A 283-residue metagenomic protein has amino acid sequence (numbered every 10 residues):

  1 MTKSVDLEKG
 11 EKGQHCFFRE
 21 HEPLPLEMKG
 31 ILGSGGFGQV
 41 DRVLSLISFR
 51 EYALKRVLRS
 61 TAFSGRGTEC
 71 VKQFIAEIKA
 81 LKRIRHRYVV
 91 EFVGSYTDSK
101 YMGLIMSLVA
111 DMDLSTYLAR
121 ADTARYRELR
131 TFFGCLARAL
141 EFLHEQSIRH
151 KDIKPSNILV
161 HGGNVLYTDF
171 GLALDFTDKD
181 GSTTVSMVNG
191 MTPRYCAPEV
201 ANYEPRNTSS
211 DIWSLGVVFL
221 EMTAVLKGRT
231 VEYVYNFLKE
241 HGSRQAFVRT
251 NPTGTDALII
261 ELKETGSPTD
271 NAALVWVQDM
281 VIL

Functional and structural regions predicted by a protein language model:
M1-P23, K29: Juxta-kinase regulatory segment immediately upstream of eukaryotic protein kinase catalytic domains
Q39-A62: Glycine-rich ATP phosphate-binding loop
E91-M102: Short beta-strand micro-motifs within the conserved protein kinase catalytic domain, predominantly in the N-lobe
V109-A119: Structural motif in protein kinase domains
F132-F133: Activation segment signature within eukaryotic-like protein kinase domains
H144-V160: Catalytic-loop of the protein kinase fold
S156, H161-R194: Activation segment/activation loop of eukaryotic-type protein kinase catalytic domains
T208-W213, V217-G266: Conserved C-lobe activation region of Hanks-type protein kinase-like domains
